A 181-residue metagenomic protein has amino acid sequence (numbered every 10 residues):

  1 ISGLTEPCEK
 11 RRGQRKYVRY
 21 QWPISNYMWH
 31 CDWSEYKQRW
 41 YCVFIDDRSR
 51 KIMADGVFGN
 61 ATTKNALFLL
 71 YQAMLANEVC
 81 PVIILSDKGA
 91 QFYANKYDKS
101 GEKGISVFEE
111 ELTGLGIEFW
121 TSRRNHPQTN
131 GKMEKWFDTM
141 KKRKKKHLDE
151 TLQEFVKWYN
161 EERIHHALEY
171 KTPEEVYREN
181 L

Functional and structural regions predicted by a protein language model:
I1-H30, K103, T172-N180: Basic, flexible linker segments flanking DNA-binding modules in nucleic acid-interacting mobile-element proteins
N26-M53, N60-K64: An active-site-proximal beta-strand-loop segment
D32, R50, I84-D87, L112 (+2 more regions): Short, conserved catalytic/metal-binding motifs centered on acidic residues
K37, D55-I83: Active-site beta-loop-alpha junctions of metal-dependent nucleic acid enzymes, especially the RNase H-like/DDE
G56-F58, N95-S100: Short, solvent-exposed loop/turn segments at secondary-structure boundaries
S86-K88, D98-K141, E175-R178: RNase H-like two-metal-ion nuclease catalytic core shared by retroviral integrases and related mobile-element nucleases
A90-Y93: Short, active-site-adjacent cap segments at secondary-structure transitions
D138-L181: C-terminal domain-tail junction helix/linker
